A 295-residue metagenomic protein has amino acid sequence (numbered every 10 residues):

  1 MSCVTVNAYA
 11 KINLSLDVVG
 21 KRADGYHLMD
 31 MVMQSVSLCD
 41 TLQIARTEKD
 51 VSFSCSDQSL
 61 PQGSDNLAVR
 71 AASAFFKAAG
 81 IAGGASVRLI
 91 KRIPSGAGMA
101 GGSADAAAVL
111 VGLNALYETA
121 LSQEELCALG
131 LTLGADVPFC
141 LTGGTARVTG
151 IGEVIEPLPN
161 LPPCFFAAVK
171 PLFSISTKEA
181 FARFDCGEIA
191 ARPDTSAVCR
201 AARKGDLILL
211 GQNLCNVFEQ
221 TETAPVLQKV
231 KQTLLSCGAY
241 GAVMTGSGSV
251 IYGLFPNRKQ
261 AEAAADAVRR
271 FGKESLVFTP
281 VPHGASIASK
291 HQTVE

Functional and structural regions predicted by a protein language model:
M1-A97, A115-E124, L161-P162, K170-F173: ATP-binding N-lobe of GHMP and related small-molecule kinases
M33-V36, G130, T233-L234, V268: Hydrophobic C-terminal alpha-helix "anchor/cap" residues
Q34-S35, L131-T132, P138-L141, P157-P162 (+1 more regions): Solvent-exposed alpha-helices and their adjacent loops that cap or buttress functional pockets in soluble metabolic
E48-P61, V109, R203-L214: Short, basic/glycine-rich phosphate-binding loops at helix/coil junctions that contact nucleotide phosphates
P61, R88-Y117, A135, Y240-F255: Glycine/serine-rich anion-binding loops at beta->alpha junctions that coordinate negatively charged ligand groups
G84, A106, L110-R147: Contiguous, small/hydrophobic- and glycine-enriched helical/loop subdomains that border and often "cap" functional
T142, R147-G241, P256-E262, D266-K273 (+1 more regions): Conserved, helical-rich catalytic subdomain that frames metal- and/or nucleotide-binding sites in enzyme alpha/beta
